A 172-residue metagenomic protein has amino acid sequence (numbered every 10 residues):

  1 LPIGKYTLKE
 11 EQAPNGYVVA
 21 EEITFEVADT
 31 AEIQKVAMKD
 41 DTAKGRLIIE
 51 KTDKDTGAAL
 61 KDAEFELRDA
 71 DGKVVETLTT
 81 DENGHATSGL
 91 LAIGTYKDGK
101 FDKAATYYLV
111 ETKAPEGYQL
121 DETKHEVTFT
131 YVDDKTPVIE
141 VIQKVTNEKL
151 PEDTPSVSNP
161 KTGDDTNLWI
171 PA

Functional and structural regions predicted by a protein language model:
L1-A172: Solvent-exposed loop/turn and edge beta-strand elements of beta-rich ligand-binding domains
